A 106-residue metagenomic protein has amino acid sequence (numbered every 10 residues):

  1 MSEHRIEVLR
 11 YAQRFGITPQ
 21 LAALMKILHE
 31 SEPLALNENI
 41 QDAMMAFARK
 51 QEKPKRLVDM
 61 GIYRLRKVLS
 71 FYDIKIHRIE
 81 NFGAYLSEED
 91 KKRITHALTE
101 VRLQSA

Functional and structural regions predicted by a protein language model:
M1-Y11: Long, low-complexity, charged/polar intrinsically disordered regions in eukaryotic proteins
L9-R10, M25, K50: Residue-level detector of alpha-helix boundaries and kinks
R10-L21, D59-A106: DNA-binding patch around the recognition helix
R14-M45, L65: Short amphipathic alpha-helical recognition elements used for nucleic-acid or partner binding across transcription
I27-E30, A46-A48, V101-A106: A signal for specific C-terminal beta-sheet/loop modules enriched in small/flexible residues with GP/PG/PP motifs
A35, Q51-E52, I76: Secondary-structure transition/capping residues
M45-L57: Short, positively charged loop/turn segments that connect secondary-structure elements
